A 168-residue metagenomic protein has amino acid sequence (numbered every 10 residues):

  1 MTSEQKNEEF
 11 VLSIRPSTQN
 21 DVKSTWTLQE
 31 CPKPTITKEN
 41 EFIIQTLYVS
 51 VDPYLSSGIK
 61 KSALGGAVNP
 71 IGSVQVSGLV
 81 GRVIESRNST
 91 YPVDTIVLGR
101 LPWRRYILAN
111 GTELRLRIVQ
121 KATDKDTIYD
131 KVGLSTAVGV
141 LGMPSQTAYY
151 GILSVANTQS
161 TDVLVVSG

Functional and structural regions predicted by a protein language model:
M1-P16, N20-K33: Eukaryotic N-terminal low-complexity, Ser/Thr- and Lys/Arg-rich leader segments that predominantly function as
E8, E41-I43, D162-V163: Residues that mark the start of a beta-strand
E9, T46, A148: Terminal peptide-recognition signature
I14-P16, I84-S89, G111-E113: Short loop segments at secondary-structure junctions
N20-V22, L55-I59: Short, glycine/acidic-enriched capping/hinge loops at junctions between secondary-structure elements
P32-V51, I59-W103: Glycine-rich beta-strand-centered segment in the early N-terminal region that forms part of a ligand/cofactor-binding
S77-R82, V93-G168: NAD(P)H dinucleotide-binding glycine-rich loop of Rossmann-like/cofactor-binding domains, especially the beta1-alpha1
